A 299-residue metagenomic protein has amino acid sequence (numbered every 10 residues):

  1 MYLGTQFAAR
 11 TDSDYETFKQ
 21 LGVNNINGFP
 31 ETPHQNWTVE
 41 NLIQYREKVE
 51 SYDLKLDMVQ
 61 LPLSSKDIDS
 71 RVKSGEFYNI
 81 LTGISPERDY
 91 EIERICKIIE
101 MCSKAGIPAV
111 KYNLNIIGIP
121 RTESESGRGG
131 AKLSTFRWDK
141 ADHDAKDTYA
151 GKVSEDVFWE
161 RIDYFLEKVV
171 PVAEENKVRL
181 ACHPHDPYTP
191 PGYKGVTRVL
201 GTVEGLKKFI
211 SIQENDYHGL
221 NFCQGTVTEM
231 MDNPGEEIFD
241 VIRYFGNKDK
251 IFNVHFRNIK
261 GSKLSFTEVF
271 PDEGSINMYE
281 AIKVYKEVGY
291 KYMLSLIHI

Functional and structural regions predicted by a protein language model:
A8-K19, I92-I99, E237-Y244, M278: Short, acidic/polar
A9-T11, T32, P62-S65, L114-G118 (+3 more regions): Active-site-proximal loop/turn and secondary-structure-junction residues that shape catalytic pockets, frequently
Y15-G22, V39-L63, S103-K104, P171-E175 (+3 more regions): Acidic (Asp/Glu)-rich catalytic clusters
F18, I26, C102, H183 (+4 more regions): Conserved, mostly hydrophobic/aromatic
N36, P191-K207, T226-K291: Gly/Pro-rich active-site loop or hairpin
V59-L61, Y112, C182, K248-I259: Non-cysteine beta-strand/loop elements that form the S-adenosyl-L-methionine
Y78-G219: Active-site acidic/histidine proton-transfer and metal-coordination neighborhood in alpha/beta enzyme cores
I297-I299: Conserved small/polar residues in nucleotide/adenosyl-binding loops
